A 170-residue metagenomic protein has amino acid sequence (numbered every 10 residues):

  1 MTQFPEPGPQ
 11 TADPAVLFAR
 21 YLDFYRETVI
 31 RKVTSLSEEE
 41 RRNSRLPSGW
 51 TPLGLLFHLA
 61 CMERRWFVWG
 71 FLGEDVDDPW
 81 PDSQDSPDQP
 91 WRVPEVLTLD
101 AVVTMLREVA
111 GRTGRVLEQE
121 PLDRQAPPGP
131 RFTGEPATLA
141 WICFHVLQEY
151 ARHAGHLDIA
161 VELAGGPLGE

Functional and structural regions predicted by a protein language model:
F4-P7, A15-T34, E38-D88, P128-E170: Short, contiguous alpha-helical
A12-F18, L97-D100: Active-site rim elements
P87-P127, A140-V146: Acidic/histidine-rich alpha-helical segments that form the ligand environment of transition-metal centers
